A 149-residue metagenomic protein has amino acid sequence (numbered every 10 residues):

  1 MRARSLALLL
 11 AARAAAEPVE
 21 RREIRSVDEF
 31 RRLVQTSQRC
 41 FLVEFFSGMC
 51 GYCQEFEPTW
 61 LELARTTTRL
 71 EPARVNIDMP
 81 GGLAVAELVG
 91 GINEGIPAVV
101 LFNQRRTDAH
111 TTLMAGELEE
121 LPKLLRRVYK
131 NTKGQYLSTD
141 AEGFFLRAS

Functional and structural regions predicted by a protein language model:
R2-A16: Cleavable N-terminal signal peptides of Sec/SRP-targeted secreted and luminal proteins
A12-R32: N-terminal "domain-start" segment that seeds a small globular fold
R21-S26, F45, A64-A84: Thiol-based oxidoreductase modules, predominantly thioredoxin-like and allied folds used for disulfide exchange
E29-T66: Local sequence-structure signature of Cys/Sec-based thiol-disulfide redox active-site neighborhoods
S47-G51, D78-G81, R106-T107: Solvent-exposed loop/turn segments at secondary-structure junctions within structured extracellular/periplasmic domains
Y52-I77, M114-E120: Extended intrinsically disordered, low-complexity coil regions enriched in Ser, Thr, Gly, Ala and often Pro
V85-G90: Short amphipathic alpha-helix with an adjacent loop that forms part of the alpha/beta core around
G95, V100-F145: Non-catalytic, surface beta->alpha helical segment in thiol-disulfide oxidoreductase systems
